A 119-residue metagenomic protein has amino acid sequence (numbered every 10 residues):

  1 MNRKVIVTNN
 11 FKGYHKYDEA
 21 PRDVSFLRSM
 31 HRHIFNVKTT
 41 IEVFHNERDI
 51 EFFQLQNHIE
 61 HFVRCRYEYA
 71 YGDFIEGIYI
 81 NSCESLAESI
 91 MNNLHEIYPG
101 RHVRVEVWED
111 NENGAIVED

Functional and structural regions predicted by a protein language model:
M1-D119: Charge-rich, low-complexity N-terminal segments
